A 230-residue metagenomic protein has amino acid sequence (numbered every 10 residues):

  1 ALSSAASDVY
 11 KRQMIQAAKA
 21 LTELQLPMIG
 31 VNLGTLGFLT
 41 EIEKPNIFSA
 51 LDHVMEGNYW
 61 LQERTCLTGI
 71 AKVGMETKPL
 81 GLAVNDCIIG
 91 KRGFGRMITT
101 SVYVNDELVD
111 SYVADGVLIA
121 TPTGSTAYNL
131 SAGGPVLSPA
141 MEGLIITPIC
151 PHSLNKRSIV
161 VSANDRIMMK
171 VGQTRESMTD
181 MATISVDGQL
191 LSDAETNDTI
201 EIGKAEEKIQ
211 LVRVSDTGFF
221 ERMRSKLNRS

Functional and structural regions predicted by a protein language model:
A1-A6, Y10: Single conserved hydrophobic/aromatic residue that forms the stacking wall/gate of nucleotide- or nucleobase-binding
K11-R12, L36, T123-S125: Short glycine-rich anion-binding loops that position phosphate/pyrophosphate groups of nucleotides and phosphorylated
Q16-E23, N129-G133: Short Gly/Thr/Asp-enriched flexible loops that form oxyanion-binding sites at enzyme active sites
A20-V31, F38: Gly/Ser-rich helix-loop-strand patches that form or flank binding pockets for ribonucleotide-derived cofactors
L36-D115: Catalytic core of DAGKc-family lipid kinases
E63-L67, A83-N85, R96-T100, D115-V117 (+5 more regions): A generic structural signal for short beta-strands and their flanking turns/coil linkers
I89, N105-L108, R157-S230: ATP/nucleoside-binding phosphotransfer catalytic cores, i.e., glycine-rich phosphate-binding loops
S111-A114, I119-N155: Gly/Ser/Thr-rich active-site loops/lids in small-molecule metabolic enzymes that frequently grip phosphoryl groups
